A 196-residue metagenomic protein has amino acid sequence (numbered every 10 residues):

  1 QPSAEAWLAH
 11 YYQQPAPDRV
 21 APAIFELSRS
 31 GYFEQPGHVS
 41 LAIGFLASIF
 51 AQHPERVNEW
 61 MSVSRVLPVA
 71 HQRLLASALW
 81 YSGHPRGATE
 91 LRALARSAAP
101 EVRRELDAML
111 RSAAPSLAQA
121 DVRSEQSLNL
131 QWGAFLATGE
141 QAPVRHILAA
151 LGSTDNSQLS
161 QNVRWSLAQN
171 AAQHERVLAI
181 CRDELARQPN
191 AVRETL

Functional and structural regions predicted by a protein language model:
Q1-L196: Non-catalytic all-alpha helical scaffold/repeat segments
